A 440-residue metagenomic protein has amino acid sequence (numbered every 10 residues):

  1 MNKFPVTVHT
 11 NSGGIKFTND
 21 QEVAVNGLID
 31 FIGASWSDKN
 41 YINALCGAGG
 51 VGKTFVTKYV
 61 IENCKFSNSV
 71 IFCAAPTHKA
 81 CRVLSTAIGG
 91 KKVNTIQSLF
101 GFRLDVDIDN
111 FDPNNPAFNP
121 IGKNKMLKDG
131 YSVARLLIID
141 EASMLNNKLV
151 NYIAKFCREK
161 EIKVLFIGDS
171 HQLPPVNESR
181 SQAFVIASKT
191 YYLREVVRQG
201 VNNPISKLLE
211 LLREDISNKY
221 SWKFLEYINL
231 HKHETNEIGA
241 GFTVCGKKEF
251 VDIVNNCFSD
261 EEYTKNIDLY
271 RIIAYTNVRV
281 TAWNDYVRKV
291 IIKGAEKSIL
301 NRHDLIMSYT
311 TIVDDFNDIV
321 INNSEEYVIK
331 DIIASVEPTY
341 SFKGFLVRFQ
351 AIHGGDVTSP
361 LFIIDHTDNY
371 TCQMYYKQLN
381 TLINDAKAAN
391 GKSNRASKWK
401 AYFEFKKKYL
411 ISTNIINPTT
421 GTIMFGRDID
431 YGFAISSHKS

Functional and structural regions predicted by a protein language model:
K3-F4, A24-I29, W36-L45, K53 (+2 more regions): Conserved helicase motor core of P-loop NTPases
V6-I29: N-terminal pre-Walker A segment at the start of P-loop NTPase domains
F17, C73, I272: Conserved SAM-binding loop
Q21, T77, T276: Short, conserved phosphate/pyrophosphate- and ester-handling motifs at nucleotide-, phospho-/glycolipid
V25-N26, D30, A34-E234: ASCE P-loop NTPase helicase motor core
C73, D129, D318-I321, T339 (+2 more regions): Replace "in large, NTP-powered and nucleic-acid-processing enzymes" with "in large, NTP-powered factors and other
Y370-S440: Long insertion/accessory domains within large nucleic-acid-processing enzymes
